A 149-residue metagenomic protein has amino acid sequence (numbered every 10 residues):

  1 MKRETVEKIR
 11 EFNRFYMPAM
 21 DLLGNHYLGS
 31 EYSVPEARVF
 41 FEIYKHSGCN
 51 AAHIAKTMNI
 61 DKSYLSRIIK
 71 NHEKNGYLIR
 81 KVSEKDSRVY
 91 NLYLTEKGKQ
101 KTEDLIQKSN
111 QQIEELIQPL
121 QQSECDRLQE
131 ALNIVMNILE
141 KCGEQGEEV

Functional and structural regions predicted by a protein language model:
M1-V34: N-terminal leader segment of winged-helix/HTH proteins
F12, V39, L128-A131: Hydrophobic core positions in alpha-helical repeat/coiled-coil coupling domains, especially the HAMP
L23-Y64, I69, N75: N-terminal helix-turn-helix DNA-binding core of bacterial DNA-binding proteins
N71-D126: Charged, amphipathic alpha-helical coiled-coil/dimerization segments
S123-V149: Exposed, interaction-prone assembly regions rather than primary DNA-binding/catalytic cores
